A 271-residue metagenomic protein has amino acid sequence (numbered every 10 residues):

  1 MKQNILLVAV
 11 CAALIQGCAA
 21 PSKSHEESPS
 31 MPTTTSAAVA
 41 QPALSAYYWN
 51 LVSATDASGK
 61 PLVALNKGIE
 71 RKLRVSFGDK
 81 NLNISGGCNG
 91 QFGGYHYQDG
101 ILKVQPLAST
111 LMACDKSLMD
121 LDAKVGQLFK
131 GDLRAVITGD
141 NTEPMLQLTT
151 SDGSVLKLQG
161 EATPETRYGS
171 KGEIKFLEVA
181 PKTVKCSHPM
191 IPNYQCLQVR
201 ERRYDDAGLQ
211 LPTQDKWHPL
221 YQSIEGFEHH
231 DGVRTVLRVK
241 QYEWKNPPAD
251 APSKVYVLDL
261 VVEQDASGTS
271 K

Functional and structural regions predicted by a protein language model:
I5-A12: Sec-dependent N-terminal signal peptides
C18-K271: Lipid interaction determinants
